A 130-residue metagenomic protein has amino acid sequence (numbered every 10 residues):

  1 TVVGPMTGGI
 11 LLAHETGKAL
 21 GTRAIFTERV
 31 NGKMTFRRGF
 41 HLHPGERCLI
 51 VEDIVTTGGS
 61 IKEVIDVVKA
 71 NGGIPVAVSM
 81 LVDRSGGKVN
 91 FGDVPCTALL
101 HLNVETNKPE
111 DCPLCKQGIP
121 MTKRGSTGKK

Functional and structural regions predicted by a protein language model:
T1-M6: Short glycine-rich phosphate-binding loop at a beta-alpha junction
G8, T56, V104: Glycine-/small-residue-rich active-site loops that bind phosphorylated ligands and cofactors
I10-L49, G59, L114: Short, glycine/charge-rich flexible loops or terminal/linker lids adjacent to PRPP-binding catalytic cores
R37, G58-G59, M121, K130: Short, intrinsically disordered/low-complexity patches at protein termini and at juxtamembrane boundaries
L42-M80: A contiguous pocket-lining binding segment that forms or flanks enzyme active sites
I65-K130: PRPP-dependent phosphoribosyltransferase catalytic core
